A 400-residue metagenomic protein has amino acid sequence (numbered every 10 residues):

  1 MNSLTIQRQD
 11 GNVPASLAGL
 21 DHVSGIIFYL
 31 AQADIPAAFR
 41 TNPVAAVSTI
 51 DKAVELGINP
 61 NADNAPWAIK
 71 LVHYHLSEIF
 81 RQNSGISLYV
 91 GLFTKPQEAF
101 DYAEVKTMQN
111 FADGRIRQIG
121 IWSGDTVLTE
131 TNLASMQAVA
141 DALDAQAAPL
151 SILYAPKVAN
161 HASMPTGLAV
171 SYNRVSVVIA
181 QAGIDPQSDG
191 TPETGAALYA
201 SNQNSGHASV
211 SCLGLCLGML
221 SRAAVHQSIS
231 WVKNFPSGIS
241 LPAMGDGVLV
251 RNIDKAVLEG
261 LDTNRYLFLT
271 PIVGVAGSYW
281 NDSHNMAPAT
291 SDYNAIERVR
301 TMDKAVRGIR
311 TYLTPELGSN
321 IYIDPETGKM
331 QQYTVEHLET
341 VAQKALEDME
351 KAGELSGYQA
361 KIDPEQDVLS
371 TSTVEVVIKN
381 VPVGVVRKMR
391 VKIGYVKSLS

Functional and structural regions predicted by a protein language model:
M1-Y172: Small-residue-rich
S48, F93, A103, A360-S400: Compositionally biased, low-complexity/repeat regions
A68-V72, T301, L338, V374: Alpha-helical structural motif
I79, G308, Y312, A345: Residues that form generic nucleotide/phosphate-binding pockets
R117-I253: Conserved, well-structured core segments that form the ligand-binding/active-site neighborhood of functional domains
T129-L133, A295, Q332-E339: Generic detection of long, well-ordered alpha-helical segments
L217-T334, N380-S400: Long, contiguous, structured domain-core segments that constitute the functional module of a protein
I323, T327-K379: C-terminal structured domain segments
